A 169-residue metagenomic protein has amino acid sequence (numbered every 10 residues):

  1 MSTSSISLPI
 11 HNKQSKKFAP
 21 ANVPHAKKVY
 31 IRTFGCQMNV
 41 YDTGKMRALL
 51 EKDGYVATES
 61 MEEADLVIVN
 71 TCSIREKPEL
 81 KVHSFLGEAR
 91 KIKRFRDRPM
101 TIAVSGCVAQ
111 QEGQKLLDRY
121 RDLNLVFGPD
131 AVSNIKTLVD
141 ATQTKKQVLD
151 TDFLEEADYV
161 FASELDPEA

Functional and structural regions predicted by a protein language model:
M1-A169: Proteins enriched for Cys/Gly/acidic motifs involved in redox and nucleic-acid/cofactor modification
